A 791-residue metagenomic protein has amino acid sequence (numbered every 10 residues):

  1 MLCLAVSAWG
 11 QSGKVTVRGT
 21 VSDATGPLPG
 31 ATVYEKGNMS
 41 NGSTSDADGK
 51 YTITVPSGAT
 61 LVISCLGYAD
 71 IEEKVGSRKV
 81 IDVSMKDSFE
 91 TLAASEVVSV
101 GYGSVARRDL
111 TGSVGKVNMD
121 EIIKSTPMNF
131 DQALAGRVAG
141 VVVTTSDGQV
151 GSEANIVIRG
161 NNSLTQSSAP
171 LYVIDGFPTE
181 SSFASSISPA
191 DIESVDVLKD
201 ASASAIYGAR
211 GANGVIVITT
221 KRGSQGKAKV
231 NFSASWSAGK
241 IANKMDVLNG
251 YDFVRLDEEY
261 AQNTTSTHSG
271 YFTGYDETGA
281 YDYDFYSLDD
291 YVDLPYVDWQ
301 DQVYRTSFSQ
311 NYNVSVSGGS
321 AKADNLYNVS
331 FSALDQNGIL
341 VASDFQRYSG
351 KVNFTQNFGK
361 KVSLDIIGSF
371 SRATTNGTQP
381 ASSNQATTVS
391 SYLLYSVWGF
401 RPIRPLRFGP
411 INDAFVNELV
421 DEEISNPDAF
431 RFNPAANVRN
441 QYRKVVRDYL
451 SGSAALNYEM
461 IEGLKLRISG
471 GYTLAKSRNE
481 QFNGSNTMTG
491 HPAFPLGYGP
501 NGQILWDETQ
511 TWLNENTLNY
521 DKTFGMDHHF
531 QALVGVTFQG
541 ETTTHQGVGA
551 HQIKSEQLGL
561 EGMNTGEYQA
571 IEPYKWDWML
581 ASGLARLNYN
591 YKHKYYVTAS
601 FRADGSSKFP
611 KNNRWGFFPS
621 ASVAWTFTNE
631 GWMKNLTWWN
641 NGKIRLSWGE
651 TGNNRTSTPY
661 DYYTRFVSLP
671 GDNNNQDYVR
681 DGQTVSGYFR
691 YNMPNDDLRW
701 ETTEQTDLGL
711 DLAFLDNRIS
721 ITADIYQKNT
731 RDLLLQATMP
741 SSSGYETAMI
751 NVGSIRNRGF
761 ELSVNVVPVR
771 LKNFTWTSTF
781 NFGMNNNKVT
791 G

Functional and structural regions predicted by a protein language model:
L4-K351, F358-D365, S451-G452, W700 (+4 more regions): Short, small/polar-rich motifs associated with maturation and membrane association, primarily at protein termini
R107-R108, I206-G208, G226-K227, K240-N243 (+5 more regions): Switch/connector loops and helix/strand junctions flanking conserved nucleotide-binding motifs in nucleotide-processing
I122, S168-A169, S307-Q310, R347 (+5 more regions): Extracellular/periplasmic, surface-exposed regions of secreted and cell-surface proteins
L248-D298, L393-A436, L558-A570, P670-M693: Flexible glycine-rich, low-complexity coil/linker segments exposed to the extracellular/periplasmic environment
T375-S396, D527: Low-complexity intrinsically disordered tracts that form flexible linkers/tails across taxa
N483-S485, T489: N-terminal, polar/charged subdomain of small-to-medium soluble alpha/beta proteins
